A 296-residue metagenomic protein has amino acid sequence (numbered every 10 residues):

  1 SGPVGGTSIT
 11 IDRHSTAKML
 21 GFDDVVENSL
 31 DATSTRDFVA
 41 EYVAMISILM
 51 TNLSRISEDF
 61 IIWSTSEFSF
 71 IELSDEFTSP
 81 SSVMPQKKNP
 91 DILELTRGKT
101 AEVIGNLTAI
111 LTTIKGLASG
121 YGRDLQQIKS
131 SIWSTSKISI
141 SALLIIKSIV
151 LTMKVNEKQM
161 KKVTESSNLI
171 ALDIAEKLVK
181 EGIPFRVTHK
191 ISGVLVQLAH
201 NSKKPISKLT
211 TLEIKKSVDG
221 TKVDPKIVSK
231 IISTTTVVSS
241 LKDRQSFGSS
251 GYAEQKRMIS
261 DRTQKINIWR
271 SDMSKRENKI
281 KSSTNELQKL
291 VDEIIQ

Functional and structural regions predicted by a protein language model:
S1-K115: Internal glycine-rich alpha/beta core junctions
M84-Q296: Glycine-rich cofactor/substrate-binding loops
